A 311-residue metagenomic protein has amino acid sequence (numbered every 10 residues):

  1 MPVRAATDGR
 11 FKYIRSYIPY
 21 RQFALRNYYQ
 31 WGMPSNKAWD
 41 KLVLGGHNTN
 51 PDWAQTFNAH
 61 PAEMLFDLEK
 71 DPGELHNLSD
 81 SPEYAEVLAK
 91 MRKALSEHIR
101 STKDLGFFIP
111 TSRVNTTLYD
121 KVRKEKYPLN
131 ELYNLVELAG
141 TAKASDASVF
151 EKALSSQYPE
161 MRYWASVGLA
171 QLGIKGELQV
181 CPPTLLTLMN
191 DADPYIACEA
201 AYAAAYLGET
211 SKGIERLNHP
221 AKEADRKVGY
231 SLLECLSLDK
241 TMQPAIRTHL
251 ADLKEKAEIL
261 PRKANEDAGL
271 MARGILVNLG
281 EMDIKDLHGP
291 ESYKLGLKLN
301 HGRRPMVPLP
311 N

Functional and structural regions predicted by a protein language model:
M1-D80, E86, L118: C-terminal, low-complexity/hydrophilic appendages and adjacent surface loops of extracellular/periplasmic anionic
H47-A62, K70, L78-N311: Long, internal low-complexity/basic segments
